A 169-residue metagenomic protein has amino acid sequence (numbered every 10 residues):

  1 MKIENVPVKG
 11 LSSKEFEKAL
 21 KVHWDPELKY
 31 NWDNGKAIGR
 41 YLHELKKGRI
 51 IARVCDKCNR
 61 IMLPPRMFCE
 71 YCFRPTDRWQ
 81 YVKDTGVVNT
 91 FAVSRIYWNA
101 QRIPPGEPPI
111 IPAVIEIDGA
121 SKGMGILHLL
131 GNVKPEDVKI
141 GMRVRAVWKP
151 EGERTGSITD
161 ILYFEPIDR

Functional and structural regions predicted by a protein language model:
M1-I51, L162: A broadly conserved sequence feature marking short terminus-proximal activation segments in nucleic acid-centric
H43-T85: Cys/His-rich short segments
G86-V88, L130: Conserved hydrophobic positions within beta-strands
N89-A92, V147: Conserved positions in beta-strands of structured domains
A92-I96, A120-K122: Short, charged/polar surface micro-motifs in flexible loops or helix N-caps
I96-P108, K149-I158: Single-stranded nucleic-acid-binding OB-fold domains
R102-M124: OB-fold (S1/OB) nucleic-acid-binding surfaces
G119, G125-R169: Well-ordered alpha/beta subsegment
